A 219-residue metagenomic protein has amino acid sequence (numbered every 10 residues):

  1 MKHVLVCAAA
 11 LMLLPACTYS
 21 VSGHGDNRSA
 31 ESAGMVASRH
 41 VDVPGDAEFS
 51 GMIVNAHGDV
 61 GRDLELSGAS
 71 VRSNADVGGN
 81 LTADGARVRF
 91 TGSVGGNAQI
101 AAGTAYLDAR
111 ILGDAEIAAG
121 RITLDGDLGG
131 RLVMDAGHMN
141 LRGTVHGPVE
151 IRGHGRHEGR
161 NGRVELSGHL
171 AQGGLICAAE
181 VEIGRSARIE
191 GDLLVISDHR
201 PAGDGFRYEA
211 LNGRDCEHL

Functional and structural regions predicted by a protein language model:
M1-C17: Sec-dependent bacterial lipoprotein signal peptides
C17-L219: Extended beta-solenoid/beta-helix repeat architectures
